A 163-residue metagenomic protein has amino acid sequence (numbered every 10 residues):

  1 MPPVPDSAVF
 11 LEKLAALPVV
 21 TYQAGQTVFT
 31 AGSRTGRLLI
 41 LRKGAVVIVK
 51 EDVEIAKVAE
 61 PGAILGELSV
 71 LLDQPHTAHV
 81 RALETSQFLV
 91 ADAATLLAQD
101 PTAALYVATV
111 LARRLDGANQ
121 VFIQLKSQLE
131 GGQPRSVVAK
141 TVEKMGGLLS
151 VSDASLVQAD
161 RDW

Functional and structural regions predicted by a protein language model:
M1-W163: Cytosolic regulatory regions built on CNB/CRP/Popeye-like sensor folds
